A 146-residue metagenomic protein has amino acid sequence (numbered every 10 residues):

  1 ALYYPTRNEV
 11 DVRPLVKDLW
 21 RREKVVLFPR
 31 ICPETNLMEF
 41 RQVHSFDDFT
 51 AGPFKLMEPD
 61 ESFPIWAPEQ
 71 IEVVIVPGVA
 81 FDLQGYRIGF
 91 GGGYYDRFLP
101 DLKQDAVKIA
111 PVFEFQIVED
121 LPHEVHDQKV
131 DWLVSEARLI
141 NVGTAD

Functional and structural regions predicted by a protein language model:
A1-Q70: N-terminal active-site beta-alpha-beta segment that forms phosphate/nucleotide-binding and substrate-recognition loops
L2-Y4, V76-P77, S135: Redox-cofactor binding/interface segments in oxidoreductases and associated redox assembly factors
T6, A80, L139: Flexible, active-site-proximal loop/turn residues at the rims of small-molecule/cofactor binding pockets and catalytic
M57, P77-V79: A structured binding-face within diverse protein domains that lines the active/interaction site
I65, E69-V74, L83-Y86, D96-D146: Surface-exposed, charge/polar-rich loops and edge strands
